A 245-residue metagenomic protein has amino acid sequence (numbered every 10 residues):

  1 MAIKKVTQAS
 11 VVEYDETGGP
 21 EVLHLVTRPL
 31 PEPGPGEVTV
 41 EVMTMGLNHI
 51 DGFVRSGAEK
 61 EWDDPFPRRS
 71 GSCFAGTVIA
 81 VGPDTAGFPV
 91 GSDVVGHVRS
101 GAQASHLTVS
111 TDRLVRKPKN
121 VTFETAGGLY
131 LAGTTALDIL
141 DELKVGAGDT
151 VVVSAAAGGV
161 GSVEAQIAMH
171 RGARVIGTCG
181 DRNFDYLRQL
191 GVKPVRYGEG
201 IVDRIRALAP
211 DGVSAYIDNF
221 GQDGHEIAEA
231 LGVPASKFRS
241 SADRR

Functional and structural regions predicted by a protein language model:
P29-G46, A58-G101: Glycine-rich beta-strand-centered segment in the early N-terminal region that forms part of a ligand/cofactor-binding
F53, A80, V95-A155: NAD(P)H dinucleotide-binding glycine-rich loop of Rossmann-like/cofactor-binding domains, especially the beta1-alpha1
S92-D93, H106, T150, H170 (+2 more regions): Residue-level marker of beta-strand positions
V95, Y216-I217: N-terminal Rossmann-like NAD(P) cofactor-binding module of classical short-chain dehydrogenase/reductase
L129-E199, E229: Mid-domain Rossmann-like dinucleotide-binding core that forms the NAD(H)/NADP(H) cofactor-binding site
I201-D211: Short amphipathic alpha-helix with an adjacent loop that forms part of the alpha/beta core around
D223-R245: Glycine-rich phosphate-binding loop and adjacent beta-alpha segment of Rossmann(oid) nucleotide-cofactor-binding
